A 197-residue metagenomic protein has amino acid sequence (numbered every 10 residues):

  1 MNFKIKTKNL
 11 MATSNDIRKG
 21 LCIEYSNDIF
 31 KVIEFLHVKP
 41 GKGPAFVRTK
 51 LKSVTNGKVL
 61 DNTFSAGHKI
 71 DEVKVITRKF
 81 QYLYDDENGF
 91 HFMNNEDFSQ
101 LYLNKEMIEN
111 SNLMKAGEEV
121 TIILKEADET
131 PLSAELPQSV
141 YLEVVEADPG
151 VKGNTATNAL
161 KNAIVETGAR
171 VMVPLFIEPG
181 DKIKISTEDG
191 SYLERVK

Functional and structural regions predicted by a protein language model:
M1-L10: Short, Lys/Arg-enriched N-terminal segments with co-localized hydrophobic residues within the first ~10-30 amino acids
L10-E166, R170-K197: Acidic-enriched and Gly/Ser
